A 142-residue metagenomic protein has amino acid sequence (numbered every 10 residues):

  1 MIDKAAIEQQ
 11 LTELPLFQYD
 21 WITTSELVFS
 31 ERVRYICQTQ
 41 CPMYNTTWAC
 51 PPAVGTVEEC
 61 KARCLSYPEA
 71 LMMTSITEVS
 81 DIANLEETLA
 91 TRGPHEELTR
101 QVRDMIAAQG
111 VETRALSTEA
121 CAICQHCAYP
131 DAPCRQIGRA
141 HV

Functional and structural regions predicted by a protein language model:
M1-H141: Auxiliary alpha/beta "docking" domains used to position bulky ligands
